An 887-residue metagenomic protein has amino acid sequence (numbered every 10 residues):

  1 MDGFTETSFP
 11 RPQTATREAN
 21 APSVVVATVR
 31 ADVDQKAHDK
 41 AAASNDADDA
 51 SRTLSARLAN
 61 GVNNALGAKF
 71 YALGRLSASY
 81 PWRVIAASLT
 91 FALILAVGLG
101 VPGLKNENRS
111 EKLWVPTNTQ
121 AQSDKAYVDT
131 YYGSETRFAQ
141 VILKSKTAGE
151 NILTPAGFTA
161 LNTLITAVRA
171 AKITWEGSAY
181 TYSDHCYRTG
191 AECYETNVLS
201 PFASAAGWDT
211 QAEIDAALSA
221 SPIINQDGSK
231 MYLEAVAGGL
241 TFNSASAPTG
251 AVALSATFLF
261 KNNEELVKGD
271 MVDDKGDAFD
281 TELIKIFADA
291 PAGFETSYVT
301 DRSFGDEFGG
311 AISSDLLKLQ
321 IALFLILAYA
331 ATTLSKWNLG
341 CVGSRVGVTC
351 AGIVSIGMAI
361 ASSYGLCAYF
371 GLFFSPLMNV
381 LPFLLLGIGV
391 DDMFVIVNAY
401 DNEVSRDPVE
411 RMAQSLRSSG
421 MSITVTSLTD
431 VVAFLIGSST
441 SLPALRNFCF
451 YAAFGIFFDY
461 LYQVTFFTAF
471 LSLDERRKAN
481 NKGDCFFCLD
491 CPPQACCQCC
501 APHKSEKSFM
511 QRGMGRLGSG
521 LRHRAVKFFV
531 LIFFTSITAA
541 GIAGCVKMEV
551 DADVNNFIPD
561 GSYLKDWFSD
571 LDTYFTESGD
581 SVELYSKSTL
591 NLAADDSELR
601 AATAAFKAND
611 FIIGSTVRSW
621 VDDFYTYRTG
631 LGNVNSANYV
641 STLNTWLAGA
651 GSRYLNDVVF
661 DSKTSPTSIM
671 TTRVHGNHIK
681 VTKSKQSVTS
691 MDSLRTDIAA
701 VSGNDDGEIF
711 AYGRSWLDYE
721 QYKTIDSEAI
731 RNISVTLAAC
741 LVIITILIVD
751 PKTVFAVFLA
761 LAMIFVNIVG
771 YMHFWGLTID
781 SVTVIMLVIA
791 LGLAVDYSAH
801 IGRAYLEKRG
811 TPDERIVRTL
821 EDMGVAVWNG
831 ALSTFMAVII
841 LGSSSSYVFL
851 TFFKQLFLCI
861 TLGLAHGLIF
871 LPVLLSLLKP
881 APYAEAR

Functional and structural regions predicted by a protein language model:
D2-G347, A351, C367, F467 (+3 more regions): Feature of extramembrane
G3-A43, F374, M378, L385-I388 (+3 more regions): Hydrophobic alpha-helical segments
V84-A86, L319-I321, T349-I353, C449 (+6 more regions): Hydrophobic alpha-helical transmembrane segments
T90, I312-V346, C350-S362, L428-I436 (+3 more regions): Internal alpha-helical transmembrane segments of multipass membrane proteins, especially hydrophobic lipid-embedded
N338-I396, K752-G802: Hydrophobic transmembrane alpha-helices and their membrane-interface caps in long multi-pass transport proteins
F370, S427-L471, A739-T745, N767-T778 (+2 more regions): Hydrophobic, glycine/alanine-rich multi-pass transmembrane helices and their short helix-loop junctions in large
L385-S405, I423, D430, I789-K808 (+2 more regions): Short helical (or helix-break) motifs at transmembrane helix termini and adjacent helical loops in multi-pass membrane
N402-L428, K808-L832: Helix-loop junctions and hydrophobic alpha-helical segments within the transmembrane domains of large membrane
